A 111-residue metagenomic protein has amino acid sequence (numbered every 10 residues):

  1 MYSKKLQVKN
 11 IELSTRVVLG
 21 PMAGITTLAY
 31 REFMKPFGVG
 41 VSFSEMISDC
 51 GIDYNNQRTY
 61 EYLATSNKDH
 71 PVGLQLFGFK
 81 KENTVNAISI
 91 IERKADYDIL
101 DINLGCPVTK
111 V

Functional and structural regions predicted by a protein language model:
Y2-Q7, M22-Y97: Glycine-rich, positively charged N-terminal anion/phosphate-binding segment
I11-E12: Membrane-interfacial amphipathic/re-entrant helices at transmembrane-helix boundaries
L19: An anion-binding catalytic pocket shared by soluble metabolic enzymes
S44, I99-P107: Non-cysteine beta-strand/loop elements that form the S-adenosyl-L-methionine
D49, P107-T109: Active-site loop signature of alpha/beta-hydrolase-fold enzymes
H70, T109-V111: Glycine-rich tight-turn/loop motif centered on a GG-T
